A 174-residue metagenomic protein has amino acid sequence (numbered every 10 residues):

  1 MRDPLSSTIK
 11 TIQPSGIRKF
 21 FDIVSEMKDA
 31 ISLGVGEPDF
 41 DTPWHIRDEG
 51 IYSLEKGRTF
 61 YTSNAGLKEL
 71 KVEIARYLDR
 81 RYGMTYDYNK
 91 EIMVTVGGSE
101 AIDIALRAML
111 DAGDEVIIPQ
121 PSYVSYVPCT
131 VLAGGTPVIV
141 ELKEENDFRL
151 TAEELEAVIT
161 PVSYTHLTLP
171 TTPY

Functional and structural regions predicted by a protein language model:
M1-T8: Generic N-terminal amphipathic, Lys/Arg-enriched alpha-helix
T8-V96, I104: N-terminal small-domain helix-loop-helix segment of the aminotransferase-like
I31-G34, I139-E141, L167: Short beta-strands and strand-loop turn motifs
Y88, A108-Y164: PLP-dependent aminotransferase-like
V94, I118, L167: Redox-cofactor binding/interface segments in oxidoreductases and associated redox assembly factors
T165-T171: Conserved small/polar residues in nucleotide/adenosyl-binding loops
